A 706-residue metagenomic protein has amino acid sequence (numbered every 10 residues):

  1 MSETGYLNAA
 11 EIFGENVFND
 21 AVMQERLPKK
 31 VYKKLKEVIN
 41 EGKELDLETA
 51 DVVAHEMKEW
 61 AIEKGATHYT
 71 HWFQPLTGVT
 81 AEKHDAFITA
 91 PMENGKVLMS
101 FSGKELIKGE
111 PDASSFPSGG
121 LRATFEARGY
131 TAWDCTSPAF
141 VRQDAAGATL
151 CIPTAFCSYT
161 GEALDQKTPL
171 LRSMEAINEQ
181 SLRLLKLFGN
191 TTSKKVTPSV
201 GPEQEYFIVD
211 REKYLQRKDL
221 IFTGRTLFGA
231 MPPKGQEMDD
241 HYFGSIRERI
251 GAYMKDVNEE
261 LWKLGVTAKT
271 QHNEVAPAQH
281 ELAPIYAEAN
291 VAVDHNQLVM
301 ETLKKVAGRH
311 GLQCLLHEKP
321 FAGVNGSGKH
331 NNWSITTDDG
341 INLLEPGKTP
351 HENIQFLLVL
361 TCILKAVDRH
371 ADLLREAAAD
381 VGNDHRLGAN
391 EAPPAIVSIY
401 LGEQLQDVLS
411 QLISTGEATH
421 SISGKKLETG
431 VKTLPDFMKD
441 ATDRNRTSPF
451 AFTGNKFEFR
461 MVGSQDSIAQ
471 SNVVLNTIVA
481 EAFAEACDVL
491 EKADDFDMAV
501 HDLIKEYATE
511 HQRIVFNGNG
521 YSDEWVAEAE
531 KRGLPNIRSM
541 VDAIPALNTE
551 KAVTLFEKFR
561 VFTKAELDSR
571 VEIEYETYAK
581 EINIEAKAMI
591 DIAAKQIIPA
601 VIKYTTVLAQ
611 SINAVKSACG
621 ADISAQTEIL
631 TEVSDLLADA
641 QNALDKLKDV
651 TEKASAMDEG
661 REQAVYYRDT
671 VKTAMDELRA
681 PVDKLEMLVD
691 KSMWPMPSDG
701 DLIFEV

Functional and structural regions predicted by a protein language model:
M1-A10: Short, compositionally biased "basic patch" segments
I12-A127: Active-site core of metal-dependent hydrolases
T49, F73, S102, P284 (+5 more regions): Active-site proximal loops enriched in glycine and acidic residues that flank catalytic Cys/His/Asp and coordinate
A66, T70-L76, H295-R309, I335 (+3 more regions): Hydrophobic/aromatic-rich, well-ordered segments within soluble, folded domains that form packed cores
G78-N94, P111-S114, G119, R217 (+5 more regions): Short linear, low-complexity motifs centered on an aromatic residue
A127-L316, N325-G328, I335-E572: Glycine-rich, acidic/polar active-site loops that bind/position phosphate-bearing ligands
L220-I221, N296, E318-K319, E345-T349 (+5 more regions): Composition- and surface-driven signal marking solvent-exposed, interaction-prone regions in large proteins
I504-V706: C-terminal amphipathic alpha-helical interaction region
